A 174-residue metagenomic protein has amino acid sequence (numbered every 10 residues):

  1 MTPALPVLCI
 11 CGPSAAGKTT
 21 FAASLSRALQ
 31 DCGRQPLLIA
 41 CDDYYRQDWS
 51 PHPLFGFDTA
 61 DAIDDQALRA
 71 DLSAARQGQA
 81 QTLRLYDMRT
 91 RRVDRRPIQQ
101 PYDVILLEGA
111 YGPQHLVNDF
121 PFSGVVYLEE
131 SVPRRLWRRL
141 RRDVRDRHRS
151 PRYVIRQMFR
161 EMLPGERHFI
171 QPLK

Functional and structural regions predicted by a protein language model:
I10: Hydrophobic anchor at the beta1->P-loop junction of P-loop NTPases
S14: The conserved Walker
K18: Conserved lysine of the Walker
F21: Hydrophobic positions on the alpha1 helix immediately C-terminal to the Walker A/P-loop
R27-L37: Post-Walker A helix-loop "phosphate-sensing" segment adjacent to the P-loop in P-loop NTPases
L37, R46-R91, V104: Conserved nucleotide-sensing/catalytic segment adjacent to the nucleotide-binding pocket in NTP-handling enzymes
D94-D146: ATP-dependent NMP and nucleoside kinases share a basic, alpha-helical "lid"
R145-K174: Small-molecule kinase domains that catalyze NTP-dependent phosphoryl transfer to phosphate-bearing small molecules
